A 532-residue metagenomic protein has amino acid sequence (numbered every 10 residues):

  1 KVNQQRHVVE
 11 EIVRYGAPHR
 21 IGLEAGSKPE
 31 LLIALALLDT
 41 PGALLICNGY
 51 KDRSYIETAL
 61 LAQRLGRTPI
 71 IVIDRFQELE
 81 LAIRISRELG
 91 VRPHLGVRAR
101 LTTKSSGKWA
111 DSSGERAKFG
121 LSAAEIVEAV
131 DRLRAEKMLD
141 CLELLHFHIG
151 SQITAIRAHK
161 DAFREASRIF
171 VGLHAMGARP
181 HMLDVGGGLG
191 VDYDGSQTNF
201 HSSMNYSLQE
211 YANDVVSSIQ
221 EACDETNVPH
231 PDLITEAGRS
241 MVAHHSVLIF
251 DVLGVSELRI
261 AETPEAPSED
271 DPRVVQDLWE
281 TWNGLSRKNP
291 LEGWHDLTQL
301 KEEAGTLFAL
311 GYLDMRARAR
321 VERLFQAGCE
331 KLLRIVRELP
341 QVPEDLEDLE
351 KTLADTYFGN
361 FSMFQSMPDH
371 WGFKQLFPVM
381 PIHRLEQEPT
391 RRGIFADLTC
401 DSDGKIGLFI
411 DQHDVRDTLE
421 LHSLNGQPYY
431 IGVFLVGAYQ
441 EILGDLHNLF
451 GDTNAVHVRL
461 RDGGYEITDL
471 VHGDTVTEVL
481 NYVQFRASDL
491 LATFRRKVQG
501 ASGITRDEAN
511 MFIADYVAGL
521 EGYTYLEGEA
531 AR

Functional and structural regions predicted by a protein language model:
V2-D184, L189-D194, N205-N213, S218 (+1 more regions): Active-site-proximal beta-alpha core segment in soluble small-molecule metabolic enzymes
P18, A43-L44, V91, A117 (+7 more regions): Alpha-helix boundary/interfacial micro-motifs
Q197: Cysteine-dependent deubiquitinase/ubiquitin-like isopeptidase catalytic cores across multiple families
D214, Q220-D224, V228-R532: Charged (often Lys/Glu-rich) extended helix/loop segments that serve as interaction or gating elements
